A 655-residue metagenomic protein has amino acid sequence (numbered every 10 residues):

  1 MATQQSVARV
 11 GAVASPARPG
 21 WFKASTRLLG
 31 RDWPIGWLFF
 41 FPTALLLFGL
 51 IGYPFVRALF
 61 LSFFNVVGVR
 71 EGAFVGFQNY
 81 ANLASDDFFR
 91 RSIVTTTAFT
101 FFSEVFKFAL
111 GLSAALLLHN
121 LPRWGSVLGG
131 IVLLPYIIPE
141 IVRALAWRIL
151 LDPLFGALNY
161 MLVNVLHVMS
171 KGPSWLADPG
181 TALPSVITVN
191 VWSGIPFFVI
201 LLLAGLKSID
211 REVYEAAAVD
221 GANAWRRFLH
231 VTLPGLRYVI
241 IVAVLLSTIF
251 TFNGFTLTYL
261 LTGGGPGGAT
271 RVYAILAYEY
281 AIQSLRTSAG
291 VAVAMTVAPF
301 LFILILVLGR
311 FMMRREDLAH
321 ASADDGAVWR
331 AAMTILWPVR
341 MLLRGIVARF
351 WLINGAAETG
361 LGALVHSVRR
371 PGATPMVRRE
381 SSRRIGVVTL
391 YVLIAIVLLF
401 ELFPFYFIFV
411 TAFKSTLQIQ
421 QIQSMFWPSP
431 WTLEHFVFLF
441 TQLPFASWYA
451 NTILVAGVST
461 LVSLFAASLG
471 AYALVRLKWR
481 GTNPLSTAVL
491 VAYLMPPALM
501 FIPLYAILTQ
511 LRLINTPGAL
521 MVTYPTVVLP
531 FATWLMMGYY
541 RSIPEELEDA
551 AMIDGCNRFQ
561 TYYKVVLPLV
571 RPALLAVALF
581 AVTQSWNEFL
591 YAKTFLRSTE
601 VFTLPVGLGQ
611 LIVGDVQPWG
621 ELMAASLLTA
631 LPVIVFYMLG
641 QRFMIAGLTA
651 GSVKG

Functional and structural regions predicted by a protein language model:
M1-F39, R123-G125, G309-I394, D615-Q617 (+1 more regions): Transmembrane alpha-helical segments of polytopic membrane transport and secretion proteins
D32-S322, V387-G655: A structural signal for multi-pass alpha-helical bundles of membrane permease subunits that mediate small-molecule
